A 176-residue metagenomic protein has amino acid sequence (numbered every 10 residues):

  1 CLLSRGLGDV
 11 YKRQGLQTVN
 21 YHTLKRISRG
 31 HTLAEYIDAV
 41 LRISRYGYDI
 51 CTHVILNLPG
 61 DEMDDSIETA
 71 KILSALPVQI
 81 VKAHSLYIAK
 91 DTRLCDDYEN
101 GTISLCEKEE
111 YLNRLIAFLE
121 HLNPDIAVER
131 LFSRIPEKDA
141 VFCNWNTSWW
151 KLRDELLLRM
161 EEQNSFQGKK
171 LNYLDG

Functional and structural regions predicted by a protein language model:
C1-L7, Y11: Single conserved hydrophobic/aromatic residue that forms the stacking wall/gate of nucleotide- or nucleobase-binding
L2-S4, I43, M160: Hydrophobic alpha-helix position signal
S4-R5, I27-G30, S66-I67, C95-D97 (+1 more regions): Short, glycine/charged-enriched secondary-structure capping and boundary segments
G8-D9, T32-L33, K71-I72, N100-I103 (+1 more regions): Short, low-complexity, polar/charged sequence segments that are solvent-exposed and flexible
K12-G30, I55-G60, I88-D91: Conserved radical SAM core fold
H22-L33, D97-L105: Glycine-rich tight-turn/loop motif centered on a GG-T
A34-R93, E109-L131: Conserved C-terminal portion of the radical SAM core fold that forms the substrate/S-adenosylmethionine-binding
I80, Y87-G176: Auxiliary Fe-S-binding modules of radical SAM enzymes
